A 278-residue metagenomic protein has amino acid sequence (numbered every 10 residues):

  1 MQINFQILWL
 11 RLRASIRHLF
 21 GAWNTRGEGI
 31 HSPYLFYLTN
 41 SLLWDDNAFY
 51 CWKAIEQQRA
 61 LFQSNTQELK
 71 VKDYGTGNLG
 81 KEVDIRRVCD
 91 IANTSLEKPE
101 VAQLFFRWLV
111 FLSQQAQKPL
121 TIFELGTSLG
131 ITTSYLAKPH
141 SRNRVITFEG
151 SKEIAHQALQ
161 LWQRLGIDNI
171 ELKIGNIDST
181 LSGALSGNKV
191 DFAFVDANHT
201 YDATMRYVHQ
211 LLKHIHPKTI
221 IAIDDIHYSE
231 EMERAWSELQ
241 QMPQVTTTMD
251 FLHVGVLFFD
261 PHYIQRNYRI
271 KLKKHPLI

Functional and structural regions predicted by a protein language model:
M1-F194, H199-I220, H227-I278: A short alpha-helical cap/connector motif
